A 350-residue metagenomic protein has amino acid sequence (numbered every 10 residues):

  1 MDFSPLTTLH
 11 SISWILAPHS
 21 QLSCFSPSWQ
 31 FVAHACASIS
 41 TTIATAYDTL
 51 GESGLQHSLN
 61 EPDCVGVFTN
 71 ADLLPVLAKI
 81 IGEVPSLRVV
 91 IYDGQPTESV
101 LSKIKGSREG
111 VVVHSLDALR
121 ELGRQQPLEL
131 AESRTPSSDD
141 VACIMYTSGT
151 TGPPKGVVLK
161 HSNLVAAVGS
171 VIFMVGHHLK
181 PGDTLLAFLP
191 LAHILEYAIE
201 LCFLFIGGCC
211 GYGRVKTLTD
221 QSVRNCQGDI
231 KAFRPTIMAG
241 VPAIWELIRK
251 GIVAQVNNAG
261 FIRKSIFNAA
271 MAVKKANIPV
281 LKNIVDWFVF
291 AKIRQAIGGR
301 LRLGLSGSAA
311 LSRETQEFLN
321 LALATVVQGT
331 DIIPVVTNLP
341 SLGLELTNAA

Functional and structural regions predicted by a protein language model:
M1-L50, F188: Conserved AMP-binding/adenylate-forming
P5, G110-Y146, P153, H178-T184: Conserved pre-ATP/AMP-binding loop-to-beta segment of ANL
S23-P27, T41-L59, A71-V76, C210-A232: ATP-dependent adenylate-forming carboxylate-activation enzymes
C36, V67, V141, T147-T150 (+5 more regions): Conserved S/T- and glycine-rich ATP-binding loop of Class I adenylate-forming
S38-A118: Structural core segment of the AMP-binding/adenylate-forming
V111-D117, G208, T236-A239, K250-T347: Gly/Ser/Thr-rich phosphate-binding loop
A142-V168: Conserved AMP-binding A3 loop
V165-T184, L191-W287, L323: Conserved AMP-binding/adenylation subdomain of ANL enzymes
